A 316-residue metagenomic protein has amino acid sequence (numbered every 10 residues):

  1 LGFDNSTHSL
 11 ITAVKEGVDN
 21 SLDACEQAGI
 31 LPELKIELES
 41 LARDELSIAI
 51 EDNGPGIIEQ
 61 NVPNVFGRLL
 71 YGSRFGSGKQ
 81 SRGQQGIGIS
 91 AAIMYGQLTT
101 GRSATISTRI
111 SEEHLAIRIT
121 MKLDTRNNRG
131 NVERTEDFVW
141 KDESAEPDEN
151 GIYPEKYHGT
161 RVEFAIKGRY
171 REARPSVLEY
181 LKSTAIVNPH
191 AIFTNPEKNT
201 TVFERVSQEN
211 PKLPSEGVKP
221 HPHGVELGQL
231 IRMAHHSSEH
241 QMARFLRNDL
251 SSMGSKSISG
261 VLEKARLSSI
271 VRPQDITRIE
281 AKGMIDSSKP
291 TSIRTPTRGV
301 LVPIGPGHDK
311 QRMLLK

Functional and structural regions predicted by a protein language model:
L1-E26, Q60-P63, G67, H221: Bergerat-fold GHKL ATPase/HATPase_c domain
F3-T12, D52-Q60, G78-G86, K167-V177 (+2 more regions): Ordered, soluble secondary-structure elements with a strong preference for glycine-centered loop motifs and nearby
L22-G76, Q85, I93, T105-S111: Conserved beta-strand-loop-beta-strand hairpin that lines the nucleotide-binding pocket of ATP/GTP-utilizing enzymes
L46-S47, G72-G224, Q274-M284, T295: GHKL-type ATPase core
P222-A243: Helix-hairpin-helix/helix-loop-helix acidic hairpins
R232-M233, F245, S255, S268-V271: Compact, charge-rich alpha-helical regulatory domains located at protein termini
A243-K264: Helix-hairpin-helix
S268-K316: C-terminal extensions
